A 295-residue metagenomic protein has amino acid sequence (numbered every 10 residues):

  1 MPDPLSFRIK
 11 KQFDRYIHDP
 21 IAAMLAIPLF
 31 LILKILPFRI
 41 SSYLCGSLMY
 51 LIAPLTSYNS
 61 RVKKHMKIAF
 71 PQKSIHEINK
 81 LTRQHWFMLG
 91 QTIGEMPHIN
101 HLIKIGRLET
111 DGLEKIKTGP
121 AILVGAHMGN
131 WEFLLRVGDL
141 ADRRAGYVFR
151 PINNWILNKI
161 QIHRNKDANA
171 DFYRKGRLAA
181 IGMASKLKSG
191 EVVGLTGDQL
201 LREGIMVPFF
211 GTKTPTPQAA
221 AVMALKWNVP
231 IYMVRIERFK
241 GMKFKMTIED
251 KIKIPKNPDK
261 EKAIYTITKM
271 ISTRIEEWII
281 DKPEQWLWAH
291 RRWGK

Functional and structural regions predicted by a protein language model:
P2, Q72, H76, K80-R83 (+3 more regions): Non-catalytic C-terminal accessory region of glycerolipid acyltransferases and related lyso-lipid remodeling enzymes
P2-G125, K159-Q161, D167-N169: Membrane-anchoring hydrophobic helices of lipid-metabolizing enzymes
L25, Y58, N130, I156-L157 (+3 more regions): Residue-level preference for nonpolar/small residues embedded in alpha-helices
L31-I35, N130-L135, I181-G194: Short, composition-biased local secondary-structure segments
R61, R150-W155, T214-P217: Active-site metal-coordination segments of metallo-dependent hydrolases
G106-T110, M128, N154, Y173-R177 (+2 more regions): A conditional alpha-helix N-cap/helix-loop micro-motif detector
L113-E114, L135-R136, I160-N165, M183-A184 (+1 more regions): Short amphipathic alpha-helical segments and helix-helix/interface helices
P120-G176, R202-I205, R238: Catalytic core of membrane glycerolipid acyltransferases/transacylases, capturing the structured, soluble-facing
